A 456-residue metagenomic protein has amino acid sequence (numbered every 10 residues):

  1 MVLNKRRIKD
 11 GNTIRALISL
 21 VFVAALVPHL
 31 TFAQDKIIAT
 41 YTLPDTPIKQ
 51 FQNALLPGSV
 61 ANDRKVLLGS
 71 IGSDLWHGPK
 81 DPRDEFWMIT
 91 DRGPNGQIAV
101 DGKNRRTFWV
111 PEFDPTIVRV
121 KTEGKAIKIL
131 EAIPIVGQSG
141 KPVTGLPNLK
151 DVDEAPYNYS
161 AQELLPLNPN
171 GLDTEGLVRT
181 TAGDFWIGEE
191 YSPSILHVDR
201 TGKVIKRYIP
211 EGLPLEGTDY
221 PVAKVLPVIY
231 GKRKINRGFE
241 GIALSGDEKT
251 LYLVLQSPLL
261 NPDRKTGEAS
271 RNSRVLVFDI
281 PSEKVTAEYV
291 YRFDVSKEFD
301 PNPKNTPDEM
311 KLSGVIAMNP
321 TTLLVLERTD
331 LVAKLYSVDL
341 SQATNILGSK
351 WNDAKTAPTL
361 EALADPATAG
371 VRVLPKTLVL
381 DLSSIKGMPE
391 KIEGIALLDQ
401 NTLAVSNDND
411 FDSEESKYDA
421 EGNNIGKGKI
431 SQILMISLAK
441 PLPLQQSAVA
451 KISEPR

Functional and structural regions predicted by a protein language model:
M1-I14: N-terminal secretory signal peptides that target proteins for export/translocation
L3, L30-F32: Short, aromatic- and cysteine-enriched interfacial helices/patches that mediate contacts at lipid membranes
R7, F22-A25, S73, R456: Intrinsically disordered, low-complexity serine/threonine-rich segments
A16-H29: Bacterial N-terminal signal peptides
F32-R456: Sequence/structural signature of beta-propeller domains
